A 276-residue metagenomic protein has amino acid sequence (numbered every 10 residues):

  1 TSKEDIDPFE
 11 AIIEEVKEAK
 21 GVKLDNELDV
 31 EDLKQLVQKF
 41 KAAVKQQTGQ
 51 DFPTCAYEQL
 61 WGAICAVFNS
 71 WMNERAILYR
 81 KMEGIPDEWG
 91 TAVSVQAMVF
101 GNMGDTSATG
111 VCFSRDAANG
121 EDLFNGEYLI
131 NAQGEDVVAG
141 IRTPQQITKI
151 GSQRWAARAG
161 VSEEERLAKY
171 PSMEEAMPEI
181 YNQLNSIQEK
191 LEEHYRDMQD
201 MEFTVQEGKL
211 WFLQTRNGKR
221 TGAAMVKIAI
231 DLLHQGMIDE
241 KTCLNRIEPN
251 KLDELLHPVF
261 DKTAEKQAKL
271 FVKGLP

Functional and structural regions predicted by a protein language model:
T1-A268: Nucleotide/phosphate-binding sheet-loop regions of phosphoryl- and nucleotidyl-transfer enzymes
F271-P276: Short, intrinsically disordered, charge-balanced linker/junction segments flanking boundaries in proteins
